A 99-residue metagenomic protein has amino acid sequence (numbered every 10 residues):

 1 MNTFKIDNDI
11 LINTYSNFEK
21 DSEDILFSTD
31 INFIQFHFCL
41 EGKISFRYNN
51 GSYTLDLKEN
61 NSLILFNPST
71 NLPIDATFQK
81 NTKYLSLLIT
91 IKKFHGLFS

Functional and structural regions predicted by a protein language model:
N2-S99: N-terminal regulatory/effector-sensing and dimerization cores that precede helix-turn-helix DNA-binding domains
